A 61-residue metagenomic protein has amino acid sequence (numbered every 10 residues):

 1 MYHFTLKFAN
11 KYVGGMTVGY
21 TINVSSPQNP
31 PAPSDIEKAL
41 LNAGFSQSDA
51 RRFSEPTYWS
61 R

Functional and structural regions predicted by a protein language model:
M1-N29: N-terminal acidic leader/helix
N10-Y12, P33, Q47: Short, flexible coil/linker segments at or flanking structured domains
V13-G15, I36, A50: Residue-level signal for the start and early helices of compact helical domains
Q28-P31, Y58: A short acidic, often aromatic-flanked loop/helix-cap motif at beta-alpha or helix-coil junctions that lines enzyme
P30-S34, K38: Short, well-ordered alpha-helical segments
K38-R61: Short, mixed-charge low-complexity intrinsically disordered segments
